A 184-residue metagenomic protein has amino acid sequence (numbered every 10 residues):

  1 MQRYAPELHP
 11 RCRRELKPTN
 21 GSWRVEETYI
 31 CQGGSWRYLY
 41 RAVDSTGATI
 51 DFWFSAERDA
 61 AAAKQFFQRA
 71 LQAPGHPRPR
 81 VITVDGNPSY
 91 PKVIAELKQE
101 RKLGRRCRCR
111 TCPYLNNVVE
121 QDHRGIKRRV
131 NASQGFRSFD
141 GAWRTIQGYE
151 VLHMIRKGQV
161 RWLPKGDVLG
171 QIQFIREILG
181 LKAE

Functional and structural regions predicted by a protein language model:
M1-G21, E100-R101: Short, basic alpha-helical nucleic acid-contact segments in DNA-binding proteins and DNA transaction factors
R3, F52-G75: Active-site beta-loop-alpha junctions of metal-dependent nucleic acid enzymes, especially the RNase H-like/DDE
L16-K17, S55-R58, V84-D85, F136-D140 (+1 more regions): Conserved, non-catalytic sequence blocks in retroelement Pol enzymes and Pol-derived host proteins
T19-Q32: Two-metal-ion RNase H-like nuclease active-site motif
E26, A42, G47, F67 (+5 more regions): Mobile genetic element proteins and their domesticated derivatives, centered on retroelements and DNA transposons
G33-T49, D59, F67-L71: Short conserved beta-strand segments at catalytic cores or DNA/RNA-binding microdomains of nucleic-acid binding
G86-Q147, G158: Helix-centered, glycine/charged polyanion-binding patches within enzymatic domains that contact phosphate-containing
R128-E184: Basic, amphipathic alpha-helical segments enriched in Lys/Arg and hydrophobic/aromatic residues
